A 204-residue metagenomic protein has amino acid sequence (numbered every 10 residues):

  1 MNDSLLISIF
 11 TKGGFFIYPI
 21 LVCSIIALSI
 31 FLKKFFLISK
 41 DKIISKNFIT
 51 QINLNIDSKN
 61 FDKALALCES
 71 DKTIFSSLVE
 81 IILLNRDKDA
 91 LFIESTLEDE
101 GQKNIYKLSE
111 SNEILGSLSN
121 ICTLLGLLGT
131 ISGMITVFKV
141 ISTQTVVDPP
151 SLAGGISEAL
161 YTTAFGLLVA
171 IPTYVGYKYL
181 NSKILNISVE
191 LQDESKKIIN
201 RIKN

Functional and structural regions predicted by a protein language model:
M1-N47: Hydrophobic membrane-targeting segments
G14, L28, A64, V79 (+3 more regions): Residue-level signature of catalytic and energy-coupling elements of molecular machines, predominantly ATP/GTP-dependent
I17-I30, S119-G126, V169-T173: Alpha-helical transmembrane segments of integral membrane proteins
L32-L37, A170-K183: Alpha-helical transmembrane segments of multi-pass membrane proteins
I43-L128, S132-V146, G176-N204: Predominantly long cytosolic amphipathic alpha-helical stalk/bundle segments
V140-P150, G154-E158: Glycine-rich helix-loop "coupling/hinge" segments at transmembrane-helix boundaries in multipass transporters
E158-V175: Hydrophobic alpha-helical transmembrane segments of polytopic membrane proteins
